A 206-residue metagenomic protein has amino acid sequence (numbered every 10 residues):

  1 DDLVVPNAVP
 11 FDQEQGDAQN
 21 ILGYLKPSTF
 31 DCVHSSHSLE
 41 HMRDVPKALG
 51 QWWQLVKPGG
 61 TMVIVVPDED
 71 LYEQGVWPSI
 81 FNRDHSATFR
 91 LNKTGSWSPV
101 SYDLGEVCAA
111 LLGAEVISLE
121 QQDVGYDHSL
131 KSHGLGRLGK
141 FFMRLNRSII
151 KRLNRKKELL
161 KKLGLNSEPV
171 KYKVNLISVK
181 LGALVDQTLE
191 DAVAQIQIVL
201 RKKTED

Functional and structural regions predicted by a protein language model:
D1-Q74, I198-K202: Conserved SAM-binding loop
P46-W53, T61-D206: S-adenosyl-L-methionine-dependent methyltransferase catalytic module, highlighting the catalytic core
